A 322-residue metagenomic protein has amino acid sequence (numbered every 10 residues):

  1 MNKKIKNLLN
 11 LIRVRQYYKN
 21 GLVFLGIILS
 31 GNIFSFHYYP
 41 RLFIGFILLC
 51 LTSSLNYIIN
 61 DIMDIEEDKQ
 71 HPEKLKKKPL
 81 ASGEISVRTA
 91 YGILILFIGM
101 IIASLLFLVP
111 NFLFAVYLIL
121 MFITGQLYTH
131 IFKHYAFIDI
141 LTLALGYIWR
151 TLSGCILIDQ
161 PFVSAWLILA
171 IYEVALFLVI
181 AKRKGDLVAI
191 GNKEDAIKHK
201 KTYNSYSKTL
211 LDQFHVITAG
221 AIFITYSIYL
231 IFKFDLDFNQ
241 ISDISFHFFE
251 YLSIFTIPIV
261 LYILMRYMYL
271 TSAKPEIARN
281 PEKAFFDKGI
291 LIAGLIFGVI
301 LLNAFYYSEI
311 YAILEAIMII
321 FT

Functional and structural regions predicted by a protein language model:
M1-E73, S82-L96: Topogenic membrane-insertion module of multi-pass membrane proteins
N2-L9, I148, L152-T322: C-terminal membrane-associated helical module and adjoining short loops/tails
L8-R15, P79-Y91, V109-F114, F132-I140 (+1 more regions): Short, amphipathic, aromatic/basic-enriched membrane-interface segments that mark the entry/exit of transmembrane
I28-N32, I101-V109, L127-I131, S153-I158 (+1 more regions): Hydrophobic alpha-helical transmembrane segments
H37-L42, N111-L118, A136-I140, F162-L167: Short, aromatic-rich membrane-interface segments at the entry and exit of alpha-helical transmembrane domains
I65, Q70-L118, A165-L176, L210-I224 (+1 more regions): Multi-pass membrane catalytic core of lipid/isoprenoid biosynthesis enzymes
T89-T129, K133, F223-L261, M265: Transmembrane helix-loop-helix
A136-G146, D287: Cytoplasmic-side transmembrane-helix entry/capping segments in multi-pass membrane proteins
